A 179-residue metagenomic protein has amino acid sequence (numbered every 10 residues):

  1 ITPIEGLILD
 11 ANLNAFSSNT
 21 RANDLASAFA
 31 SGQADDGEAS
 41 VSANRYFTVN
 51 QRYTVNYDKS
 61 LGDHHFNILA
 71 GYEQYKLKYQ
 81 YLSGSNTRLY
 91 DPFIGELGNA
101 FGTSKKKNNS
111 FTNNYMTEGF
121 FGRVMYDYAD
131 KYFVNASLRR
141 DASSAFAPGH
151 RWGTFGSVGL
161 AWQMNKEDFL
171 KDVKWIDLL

Functional and structural regions predicted by a protein language model:
I1-L61, H65, Y115-K166: Surface-exposed extracellular loop regions of Gram-negative outer-membrane beta-barrel proteins
L9, N56-N99: Carboxylate/His-rich catalytic cores and anion/metal-binding grooves
S18, Q33, E73-Q74, L178: Short edge-strand/loop segments of extracellular domains
N23-A39, Q80-N108: Surface-exposed loop/turn segments flanking beta-strands in extracellular/periplasmic regions
S27, N86, W152, V173-K174: Sparse recognition of residues in long alpha-helices and their boundaries
Y79, K166-E167: A generic secondary-structure boundary signal that marks alpha-helix termini
E167-L179: Outer-membrane beta-barrel translocator/channel fold
